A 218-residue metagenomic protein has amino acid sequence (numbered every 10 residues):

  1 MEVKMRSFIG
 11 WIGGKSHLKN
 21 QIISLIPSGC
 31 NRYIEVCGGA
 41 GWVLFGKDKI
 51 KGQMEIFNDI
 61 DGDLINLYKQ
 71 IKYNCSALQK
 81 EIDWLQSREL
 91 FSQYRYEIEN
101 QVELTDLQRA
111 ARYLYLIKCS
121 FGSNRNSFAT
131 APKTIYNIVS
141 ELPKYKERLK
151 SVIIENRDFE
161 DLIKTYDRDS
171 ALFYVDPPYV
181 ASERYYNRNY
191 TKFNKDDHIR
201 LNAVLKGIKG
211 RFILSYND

Functional and structural regions predicted by a protein language model:
M1-L18, L25-S28, K72-R188, D196 (+1 more regions): SAM-dependent nucleic-acid methyltransferase catalytic core
S16-N20, G38-G41: Short amphipathic alpha-helical segment that frequently serves as the phosphate-/nucleotide-binding helix
L25, G29-E89: Conserved S-adenosyl-L-methionine
G38-G41, S140-L142, Y216-D218: Short, polar loop motifs at secondary-structure junctions
I60, I117-C119, N217: Beta-hairpin (beta-strand-turn-beta-strand) motif
G62, Y179-V180, D218: Short "lid" loop at the C-terminus of a central beta-strand within the Rossmann-like core of SAM-dependent
G210-S215: Conserved beta-strand signature within the Rossmann-like core of class I S-adenosyl-L-methionine
